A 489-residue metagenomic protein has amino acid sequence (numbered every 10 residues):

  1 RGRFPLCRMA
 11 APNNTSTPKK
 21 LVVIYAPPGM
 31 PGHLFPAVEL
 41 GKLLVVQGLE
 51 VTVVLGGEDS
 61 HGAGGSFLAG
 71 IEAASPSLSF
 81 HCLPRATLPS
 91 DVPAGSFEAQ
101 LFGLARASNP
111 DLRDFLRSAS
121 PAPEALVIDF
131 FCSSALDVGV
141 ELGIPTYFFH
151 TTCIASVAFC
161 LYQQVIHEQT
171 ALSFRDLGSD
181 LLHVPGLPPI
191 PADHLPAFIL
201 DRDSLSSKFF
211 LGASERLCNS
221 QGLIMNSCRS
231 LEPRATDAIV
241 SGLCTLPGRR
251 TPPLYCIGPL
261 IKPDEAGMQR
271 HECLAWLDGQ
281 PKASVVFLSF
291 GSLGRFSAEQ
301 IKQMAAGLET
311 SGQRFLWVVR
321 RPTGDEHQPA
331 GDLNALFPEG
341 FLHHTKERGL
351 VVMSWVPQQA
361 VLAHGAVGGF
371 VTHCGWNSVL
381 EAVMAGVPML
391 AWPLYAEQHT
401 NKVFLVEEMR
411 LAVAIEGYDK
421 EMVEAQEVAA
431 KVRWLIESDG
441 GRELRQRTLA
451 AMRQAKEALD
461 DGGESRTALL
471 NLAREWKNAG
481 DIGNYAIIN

Functional and structural regions predicted by a protein language model:
G2-N489: Glycosyltransferase specificity loop/lid
